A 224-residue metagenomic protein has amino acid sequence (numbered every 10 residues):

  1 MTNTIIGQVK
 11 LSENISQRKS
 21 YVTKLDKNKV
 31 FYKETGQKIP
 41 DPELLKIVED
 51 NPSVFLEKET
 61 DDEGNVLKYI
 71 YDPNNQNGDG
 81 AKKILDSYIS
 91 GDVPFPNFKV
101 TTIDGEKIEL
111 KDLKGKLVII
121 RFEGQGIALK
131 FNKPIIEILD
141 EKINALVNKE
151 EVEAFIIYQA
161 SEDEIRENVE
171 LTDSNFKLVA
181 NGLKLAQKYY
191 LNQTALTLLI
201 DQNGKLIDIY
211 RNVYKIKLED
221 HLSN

Functional and structural regions predicted by a protein language model:
M1-Q8: Bacterial Sec-dependent N-terminal signal peptides
L25-K29, P42-L45, S53-F55, S174-F176 (+1 more regions): Structural micro-motif
V30, G36, D72-I108: N-terminal "domain-start" segment that seeds a small globular fold
E49-I89: Mid-chain, structured segments of secreted extracytoplasmic proteins
D79-A81, L199-N224: Thiol-/selenol-based redox modules, centered on thioredoxin-like and closely related oxidoreductase domains
G91-V93, E106-L139: Short active-site neighborhood of thiol/selenol oxidoreductases, capturing the structured segment around
T101, K177-N181, Y210-R211: Short acidic-hydrophobic, aromatic-tinged amphipathic segments that line or gate anion-handling sites
F155, D163-N203: Short, internal strand/loop/helix patches that form the active-site neighborhood or redox-interaction surface
